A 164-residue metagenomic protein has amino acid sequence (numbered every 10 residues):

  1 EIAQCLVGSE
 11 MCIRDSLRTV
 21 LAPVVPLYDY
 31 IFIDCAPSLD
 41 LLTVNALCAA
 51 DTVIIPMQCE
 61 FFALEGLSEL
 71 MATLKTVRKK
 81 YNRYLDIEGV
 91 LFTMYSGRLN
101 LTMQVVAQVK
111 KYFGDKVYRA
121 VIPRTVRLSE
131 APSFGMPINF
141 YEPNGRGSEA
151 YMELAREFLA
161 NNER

Functional and structural regions predicted by a protein language model:
E1-G8, C12-I13: Single conserved hydrophobic/aromatic residue that forms the stacking wall/gate of nucleotide- or nucleobase-binding
E10, A63-G66, G147: Short, conserved glycine- and acidic-residue-centered signature motifs in active-site or ligand-binding loops
L17-T19: ATP-hydrolysis module of ASCE/P-loop NTPase motor domains, specifically the Walker B Asp-Glu catalytic pair
A22-V126: Conserved catalytic-core segment of NTP-binding enzymes
K116, S148, M152: H/E-rich (His + Asp/Glu) clusters that bind or coordinate divalent metals
P123, S129, N139: Nucleotide phosphate-binding site architecture
P132-E149: C-terminal boundary of histidine-terminating zinc-finger modules
E153-R164: C-terminal alpha-helix
